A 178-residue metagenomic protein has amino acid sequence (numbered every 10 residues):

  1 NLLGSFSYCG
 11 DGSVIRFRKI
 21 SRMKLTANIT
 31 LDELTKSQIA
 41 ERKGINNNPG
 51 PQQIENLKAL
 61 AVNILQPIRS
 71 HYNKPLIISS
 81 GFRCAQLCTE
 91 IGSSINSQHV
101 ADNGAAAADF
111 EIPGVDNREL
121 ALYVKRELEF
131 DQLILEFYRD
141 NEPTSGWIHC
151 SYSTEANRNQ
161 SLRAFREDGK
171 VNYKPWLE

Functional and structural regions predicted by a protein language model:
N1-R22: Short, Lys/Arg-enriched N-terminal segments with co-localized hydrophobic residues within the first ~10-30 amino acids
F17-H71, F165-E178: Extracytoplasmic cell-surface/polysaccharide-interacting catalytic and binding patches
R22, N28, P75, A107 (+1 more regions): A residue-level signal for beta-strand positions that form part of recognition/binding surfaces within mature
R22, R83, Q98: Single, functionally critical "micro-switch" positions that shape active/binding sites and transmembrane helices
L25, L87, N96: Glycine-rich, flexible loop/turn motifs
V62-S93: Extended, low-complexity, intrinsically disordered C-terminal regulatory tails of eukaryotic serine/threonine kinases
Q98, D102-A106, I112-E178: Catalytic cores and adjacent binding grooves of peptidoglycan-active enzymes
